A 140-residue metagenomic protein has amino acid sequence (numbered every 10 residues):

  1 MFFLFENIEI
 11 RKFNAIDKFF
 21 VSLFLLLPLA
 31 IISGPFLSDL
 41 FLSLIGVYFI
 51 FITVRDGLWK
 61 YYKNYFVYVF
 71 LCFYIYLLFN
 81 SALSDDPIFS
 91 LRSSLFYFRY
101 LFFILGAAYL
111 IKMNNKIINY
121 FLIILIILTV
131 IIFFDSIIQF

Functional and structural regions predicted by a protein language model:
M1-I88, Y109-N119, I123-I126: Transmembrane signal-anchor hairpin modules in multi-pass inner-membrane enzymes, especially those that act on
D39, Y97-Y100: Extracytoplasmic catalytic/substrate-binding loops of multi-pass membrane glycan-assembly enzymes
V47, I104, I131-F134: Alpha-helical transmembrane segments of polytopic integral membrane proteins, especially the permease/helical cores
Y76-N80, S84, I131-F140: C-terminal TM-helix exit segments that contain a strictly Trp-centered aromatic cap at the helix terminus
I88-F96: Non-cytosolic membrane-interface motifs at loop->transmembrane helix junctions
R99, L122-D135: Transmembrane alpha-helices of multi-pass, membrane-embedded glycan-processing enzymes that use lipid-linked
F102-Y109: Specific aromatic-rich, kink-prone transmembrane helix
